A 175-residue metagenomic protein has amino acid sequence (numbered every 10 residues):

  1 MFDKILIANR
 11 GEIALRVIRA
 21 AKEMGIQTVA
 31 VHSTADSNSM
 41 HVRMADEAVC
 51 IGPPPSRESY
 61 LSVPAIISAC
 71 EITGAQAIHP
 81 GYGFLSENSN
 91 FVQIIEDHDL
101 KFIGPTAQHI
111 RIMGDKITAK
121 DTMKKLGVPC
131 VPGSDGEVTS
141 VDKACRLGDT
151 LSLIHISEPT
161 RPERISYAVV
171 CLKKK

Functional and structural regions predicted by a protein language model:
M1-L126, E137-R146: ATP-binding N-terminal substructure of ATP-dependent carboxylate-amine bond-forming enzymes
P129-C130: Rossmann-fold dehydrogenase core element
G148-S152: Phosphate-binding core of ATP-grasp and ATP-grasp-like enzymes
I154-K175: Single conserved hydrophobic/aromatic residue that forms the stacking wall/gate of nucleotide- or nucleobase-binding
